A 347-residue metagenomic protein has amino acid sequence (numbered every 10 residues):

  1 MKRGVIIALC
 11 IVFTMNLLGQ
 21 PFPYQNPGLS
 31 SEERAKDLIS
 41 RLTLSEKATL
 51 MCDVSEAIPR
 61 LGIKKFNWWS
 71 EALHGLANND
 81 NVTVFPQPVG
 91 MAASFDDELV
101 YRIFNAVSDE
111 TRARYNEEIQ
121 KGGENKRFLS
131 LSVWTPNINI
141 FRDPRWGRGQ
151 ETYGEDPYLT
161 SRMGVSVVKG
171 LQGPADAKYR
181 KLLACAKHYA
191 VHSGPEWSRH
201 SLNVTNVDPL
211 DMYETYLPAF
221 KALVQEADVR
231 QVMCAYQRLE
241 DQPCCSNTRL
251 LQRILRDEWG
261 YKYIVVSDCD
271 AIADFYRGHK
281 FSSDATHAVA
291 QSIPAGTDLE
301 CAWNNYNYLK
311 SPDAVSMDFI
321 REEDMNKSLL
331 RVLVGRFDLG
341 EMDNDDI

Functional and structural regions predicted by a protein language model:
M1-P21: Bacterial Sec-dependent N-terminal signal peptides
G19-I347: Glycoside hydrolase catalytic-domain context in secreted enzymes
